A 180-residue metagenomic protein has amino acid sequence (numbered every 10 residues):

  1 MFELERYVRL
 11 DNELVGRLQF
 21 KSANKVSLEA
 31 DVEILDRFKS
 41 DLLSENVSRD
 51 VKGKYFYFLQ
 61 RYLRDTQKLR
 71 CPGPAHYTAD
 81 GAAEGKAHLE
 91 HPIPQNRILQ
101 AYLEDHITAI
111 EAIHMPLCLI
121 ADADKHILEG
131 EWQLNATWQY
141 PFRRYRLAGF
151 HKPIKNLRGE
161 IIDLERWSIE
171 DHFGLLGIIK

Functional and structural regions predicted by a protein language model:
M1-A83, G130-K180: Nuclease and nuclease-like effector domains acting on nucleic acids or nucleotide cofactors
Y7-L14, L89-I93, A121: Generic low-polarity alpha-helical segments
N24, H106-I107, A121: Residues at structural and domain junctions
D65, Q95-L99, A123-I127: Amphipathic alpha-helical interaction surfaces
H76, H88-H91, H106, H114 (+3 more regions): Histidine (H) residue identity feature
D80-A112: Histidine-centered nuclease catalytic patch
E111-W138: Short Cys/His-centered divalent metal-binding micro-motifs
